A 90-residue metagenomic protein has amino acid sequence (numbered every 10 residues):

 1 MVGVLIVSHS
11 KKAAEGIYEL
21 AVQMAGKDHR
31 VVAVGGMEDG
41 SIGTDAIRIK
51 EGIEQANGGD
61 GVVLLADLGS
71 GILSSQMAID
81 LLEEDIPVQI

Functional and structural regions predicted by a protein language model:
M1-I90: N-terminal loops that bind phosphate or other acidic moieties and the adjacent beta-alpha structural core
